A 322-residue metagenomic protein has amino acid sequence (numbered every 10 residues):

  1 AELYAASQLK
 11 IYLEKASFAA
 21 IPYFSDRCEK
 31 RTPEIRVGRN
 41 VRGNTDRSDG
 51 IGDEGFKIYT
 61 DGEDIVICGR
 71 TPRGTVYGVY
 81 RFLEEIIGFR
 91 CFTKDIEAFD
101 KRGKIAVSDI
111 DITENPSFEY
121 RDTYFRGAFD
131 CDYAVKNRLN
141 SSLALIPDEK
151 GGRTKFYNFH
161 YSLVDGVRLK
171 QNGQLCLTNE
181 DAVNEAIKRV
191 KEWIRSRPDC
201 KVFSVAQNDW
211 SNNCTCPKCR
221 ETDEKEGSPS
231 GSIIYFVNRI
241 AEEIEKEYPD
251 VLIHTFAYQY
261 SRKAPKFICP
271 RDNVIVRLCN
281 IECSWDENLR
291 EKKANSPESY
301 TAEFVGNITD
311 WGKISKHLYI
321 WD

Functional and structural regions predicted by a protein language model:
Y4-Q8, Y12, D49-P249, H254-A257 (+2 more regions): Feature activates predominantly on carbohydrate-active enzymes
K15-C28, V251: Short, well-structured beta-strand/strand-turn elements
P22-D49, F125: Short, well-ordered secondary-structure micro-motifs within conserved domains or adaptor modules
N212, C279-A294: Conserved radical SAM core fold
C214-C219, P265-C269, N288-R290: Short acidic, glycine/serine/threonine-rich loops at helix termini
H254-W285: Substrate-binding cleft/loops of secretory-pathway carbohydrate-active enzymes
Y258-F267, S299-D310: Alpha-helical scaffolding within the catalytic cores of extracellular/periplasmic polymer-degrading hydrolases
